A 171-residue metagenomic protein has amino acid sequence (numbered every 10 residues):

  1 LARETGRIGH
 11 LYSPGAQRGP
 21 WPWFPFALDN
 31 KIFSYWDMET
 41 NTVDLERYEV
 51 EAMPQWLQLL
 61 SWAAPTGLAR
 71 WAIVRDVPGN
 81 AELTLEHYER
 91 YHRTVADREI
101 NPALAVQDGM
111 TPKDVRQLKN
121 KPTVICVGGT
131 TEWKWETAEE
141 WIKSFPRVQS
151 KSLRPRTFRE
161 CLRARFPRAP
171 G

Functional and structural regions predicted by a protein language model:
L1, L11-R18, D108-T111, P155-E160: Short, polar loop motifs at secondary-structure junctions
L1-E89: Non-catalytic, usually N-terminal nucleic-acid engagement modules in DNA/RNA processing proteins
R7-L11, W23-A27, A69-I73, E99-A105 (+3 more regions): Structural preference for beta-strand elements that scaffold enzyme active sites
P20-W21, W36-T40, D114-V115, W133-E140 (+1 more regions): Short, charged, surface-exposed secondary-structure boundary motifs
V43-E51, P112-N120, R147, T157-G171: Catalytic cores of alpha/beta
A52-W62, T84-T94, D114, L118 (+1 more regions): A general structural detector for well-ordered alpha-helical segments in enzyme core domains, enriched
P54-R70, R98, K113-G128, R165-P170: Structural recognition of alpha->loop->beta junctions
P78, E99-F158: Glycine/Thr-rich beta-alpha phosphate-binding loop at enzyme active sites
